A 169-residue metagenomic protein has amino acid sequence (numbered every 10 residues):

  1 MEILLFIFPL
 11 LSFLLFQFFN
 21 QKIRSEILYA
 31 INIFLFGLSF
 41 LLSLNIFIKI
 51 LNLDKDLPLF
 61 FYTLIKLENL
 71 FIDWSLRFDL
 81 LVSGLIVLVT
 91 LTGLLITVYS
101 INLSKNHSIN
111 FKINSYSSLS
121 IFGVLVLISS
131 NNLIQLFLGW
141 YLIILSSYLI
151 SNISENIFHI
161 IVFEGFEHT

Functional and structural regions predicted by a protein language model:
M1-L4, L15-S115: Transmembrane helix-loop-helix hairpins at membrane boundaries of multipass inner-membrane proteins
M1-Q17, I143-Y148: Extended hydrophobic/aromatic-rich secondary-structure runs
L5, S75-L76, I128, F137: Residue-level signal for helical boundary/lining positions with a hydrophobic bias
P9, I31, D79, N132 (+1 more regions): Divalent metal-coordination and catalytic microenvironments
L11, S39, V89-I96, S118-I121 (+1 more regions): Membrane-embedded alpha-helical core segments of multi-pass
L14, G84-L85, F137, S146: Hydrophobic positions within alpha-helical membrane elements
I23-S25, Y116-T169: Alpha-helical multi-pass transmembrane bundles of energy-transducing inner-membrane proteins
